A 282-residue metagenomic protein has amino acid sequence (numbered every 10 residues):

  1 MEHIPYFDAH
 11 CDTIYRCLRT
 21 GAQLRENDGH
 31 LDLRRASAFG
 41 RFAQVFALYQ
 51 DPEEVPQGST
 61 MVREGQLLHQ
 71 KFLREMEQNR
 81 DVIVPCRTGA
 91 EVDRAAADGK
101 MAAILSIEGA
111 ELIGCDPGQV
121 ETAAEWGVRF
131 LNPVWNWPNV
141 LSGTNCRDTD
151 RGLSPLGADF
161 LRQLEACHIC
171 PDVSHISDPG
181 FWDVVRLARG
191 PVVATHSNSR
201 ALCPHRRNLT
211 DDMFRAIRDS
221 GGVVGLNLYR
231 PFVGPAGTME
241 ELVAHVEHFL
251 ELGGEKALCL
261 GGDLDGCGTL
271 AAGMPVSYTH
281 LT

Functional and structural regions predicted by a protein language model:
E2-F7, C11-A236, V243-E251, A257: Extended, charged catalytic domains and RNA/DNA-binding interfaces, predominantly in divalent-metal-using enzymes
L228, G253-M274: Short acidic/histidine-rich active-site segments
T279-T282: Conserved small/polar residues in nucleotide/adenosyl-binding loops
